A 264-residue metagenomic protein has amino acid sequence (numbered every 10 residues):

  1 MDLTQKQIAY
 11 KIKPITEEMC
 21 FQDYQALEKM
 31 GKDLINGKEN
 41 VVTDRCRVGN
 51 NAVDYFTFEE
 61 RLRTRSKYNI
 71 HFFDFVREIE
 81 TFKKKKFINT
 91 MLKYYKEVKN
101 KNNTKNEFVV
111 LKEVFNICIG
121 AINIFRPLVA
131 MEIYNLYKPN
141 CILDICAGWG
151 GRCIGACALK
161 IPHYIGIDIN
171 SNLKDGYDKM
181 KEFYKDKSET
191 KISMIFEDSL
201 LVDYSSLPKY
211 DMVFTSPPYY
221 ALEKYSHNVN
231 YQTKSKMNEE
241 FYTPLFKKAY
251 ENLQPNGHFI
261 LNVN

Functional and structural regions predicted by a protein language model:
M1-F56, R61-N264: Class I S-adenosyl-L-methionine-dependent methyltransferase catalytic core
